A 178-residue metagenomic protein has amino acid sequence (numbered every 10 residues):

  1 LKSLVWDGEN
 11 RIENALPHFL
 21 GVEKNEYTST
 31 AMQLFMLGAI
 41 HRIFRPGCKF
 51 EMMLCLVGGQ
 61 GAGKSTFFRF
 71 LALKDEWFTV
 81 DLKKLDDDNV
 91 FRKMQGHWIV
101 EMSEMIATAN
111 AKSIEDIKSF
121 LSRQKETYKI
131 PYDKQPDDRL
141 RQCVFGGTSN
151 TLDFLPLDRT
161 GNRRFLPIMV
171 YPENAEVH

Functional and structural regions predicted by a protein language model:
L1-Q95, I99: P-loop NTPase catalytic core of nucleic-acid-dependent motor ATPases
V22-E26, P172-H178: Short, polar/flexible loop-turn hinges at active-site or ligand-entry regions and domain interfaces
S65, S103, I117, G146 (+1 more regions): Conserved RecA-like P-loop NTPase ATPase core
V90-G96, I130-T148: AAA+/SF3 P-loop NTPase mechanochemical coupling elements
G96-W98, R123-Q124, R141-V144, T160-L166: Short glycine-/polar-rich loops that comprise or flank the Walker A/P-loop and associated switch/sensor motifs
W98-L121, L155-G161: Conserved AAA+/SF3 P-loop NTPase catalytic/coupling segment centered on the Walker-B
I114-D137: Conserved catalytic/switch belt of AAA+ P-loop NTPases
L155-A175: A short helix-turn-beta junction within AAA+ P-loop NTPase domains corresponding to the substrate/partner-engaging
